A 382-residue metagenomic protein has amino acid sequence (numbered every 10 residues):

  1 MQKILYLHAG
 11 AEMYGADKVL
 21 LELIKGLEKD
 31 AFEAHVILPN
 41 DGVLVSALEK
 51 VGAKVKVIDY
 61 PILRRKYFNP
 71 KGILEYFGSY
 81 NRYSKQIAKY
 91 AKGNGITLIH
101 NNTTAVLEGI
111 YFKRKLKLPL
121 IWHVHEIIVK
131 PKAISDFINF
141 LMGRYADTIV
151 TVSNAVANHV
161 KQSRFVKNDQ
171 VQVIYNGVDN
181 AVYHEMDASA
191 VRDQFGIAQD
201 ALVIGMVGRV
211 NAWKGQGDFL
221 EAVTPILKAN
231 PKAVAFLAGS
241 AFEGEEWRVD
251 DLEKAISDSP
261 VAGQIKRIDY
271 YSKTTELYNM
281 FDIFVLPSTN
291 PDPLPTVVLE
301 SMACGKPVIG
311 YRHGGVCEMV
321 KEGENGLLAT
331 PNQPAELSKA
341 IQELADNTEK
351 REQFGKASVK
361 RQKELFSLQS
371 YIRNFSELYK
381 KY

Functional and structural regions predicted by a protein language model:
D17-E22, L202, M206, N211-P225 (+2 more regions): A conserved mid-protein helix/loop that constitutes part of the nucleotide-sugar donor-binding site
K29, N158-S163, D169-Q170, G177-Q194 (+1 more regions): Acidic anion/phosphate-binding donor-loop and adjacent secondary structure in glycosyltransferase catalytic cores
V43-E49, F236-A262, K350: Short, structured helix-loop element that forms part of the nucleotide-activated donor/catalytic region
I96-T97, N279-P293, K306: Acidic donor-binding loop of glycosyltransferase active sites
A190-D193, E336, E343, K350-L365 (+1 more regions): A short, well-ordered alpha-helix in the C-terminal region of glycosyltransferases
G244-V249, V261-Y271, L277, L327-L328: Active-site donor-binding acidic/aromatic loop of nucleotide-activated sugar and phosphosugar transferases involved
P307-G310, V320: Short hydrophobic beta-strand element within catalytic cores of glycosyltransferases and related nucleotide-activated
E322-G323, L327-P334, E343-E349: Conserved acidic donor-binding segment of nucleotide-sugar-dependent glycosyltransferases
